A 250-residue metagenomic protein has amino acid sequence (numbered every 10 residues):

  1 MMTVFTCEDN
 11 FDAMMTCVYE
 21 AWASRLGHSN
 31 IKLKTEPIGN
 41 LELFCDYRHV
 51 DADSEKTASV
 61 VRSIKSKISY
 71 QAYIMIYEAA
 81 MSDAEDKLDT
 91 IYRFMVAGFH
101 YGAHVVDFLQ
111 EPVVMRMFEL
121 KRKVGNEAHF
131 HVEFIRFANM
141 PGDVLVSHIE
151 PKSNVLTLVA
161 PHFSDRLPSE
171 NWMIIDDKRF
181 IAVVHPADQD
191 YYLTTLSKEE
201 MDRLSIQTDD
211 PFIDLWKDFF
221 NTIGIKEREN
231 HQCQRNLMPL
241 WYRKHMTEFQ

Functional and structural regions predicted by a protein language model:
M1-S54: N-terminal ordered "arm"
T3-F11, R48, P112, V144-V155 (+1 more regions): Conserved aromatic-histidine-acidic binding/catalytic patches
A13-S24, R93-A97, L158-D165, I213-N221: Short, hydrophobic/amphipathic alpha-helical patches that form generic packing surfaces within helical domains
K34-H131: Charged, alpha-helical interface segments at or near domain boundaries
R48-K56, Q189-M201: Acidic, Ser/Thr-rich peripheral helices and adjacent loops at domain boundaries
I74-A79, D177-K178, E229-R235: Short coil/turn segments at secondary-structure boundaries
A103-L193: Internal, well-folded beta-alpha domain core
N171, A182-V183, A187, M201-Q250: Long, compositionally biased intrinsically disordered terminal regions
